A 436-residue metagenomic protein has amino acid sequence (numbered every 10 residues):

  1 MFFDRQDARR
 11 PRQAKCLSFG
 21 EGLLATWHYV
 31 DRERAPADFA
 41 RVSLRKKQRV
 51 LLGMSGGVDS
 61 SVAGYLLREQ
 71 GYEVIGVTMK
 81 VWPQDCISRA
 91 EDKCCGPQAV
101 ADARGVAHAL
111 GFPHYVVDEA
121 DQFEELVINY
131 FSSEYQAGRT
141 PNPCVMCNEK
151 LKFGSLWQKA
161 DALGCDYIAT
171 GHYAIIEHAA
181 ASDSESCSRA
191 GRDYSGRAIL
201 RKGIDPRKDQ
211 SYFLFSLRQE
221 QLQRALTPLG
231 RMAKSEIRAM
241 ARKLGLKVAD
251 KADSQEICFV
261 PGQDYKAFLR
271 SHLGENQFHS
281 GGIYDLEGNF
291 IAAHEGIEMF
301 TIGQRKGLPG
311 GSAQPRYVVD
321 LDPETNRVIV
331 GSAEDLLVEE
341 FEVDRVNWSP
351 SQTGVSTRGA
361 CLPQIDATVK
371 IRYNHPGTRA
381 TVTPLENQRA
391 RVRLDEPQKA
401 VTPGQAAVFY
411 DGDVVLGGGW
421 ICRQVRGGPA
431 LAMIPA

Functional and structural regions predicted by a protein language model:
R5, F19-E21, A25-T26, K46 (+4 more regions): Generic detector of low-complexity/intrinsically disordered segments and short hydrophobic N-terminal stretches
R5, L17, R32-E33, V355: Short polybasic linear motifs
R5, R10-E21, R41, S186-G191: Short Gly/Ser/Thr- and charged-rich N-terminal loops/segments that act as flexible capping/hinge elements
Q6, Q13, H28-Y29, Q48 (+3 more regions): Low-complexity, intrinsically disordered or signal/transmembrane-proximal segments
W27-F215, L226, E236, V318 (+2 more regions): ATP-dependent adenylation/nucleotidyltransferase module used to activate substrates
L44, V58, A169-I176, A180-D183 (+2 more regions): AMP-forming adenylation/ATP pyrophosphatase catalytic core
